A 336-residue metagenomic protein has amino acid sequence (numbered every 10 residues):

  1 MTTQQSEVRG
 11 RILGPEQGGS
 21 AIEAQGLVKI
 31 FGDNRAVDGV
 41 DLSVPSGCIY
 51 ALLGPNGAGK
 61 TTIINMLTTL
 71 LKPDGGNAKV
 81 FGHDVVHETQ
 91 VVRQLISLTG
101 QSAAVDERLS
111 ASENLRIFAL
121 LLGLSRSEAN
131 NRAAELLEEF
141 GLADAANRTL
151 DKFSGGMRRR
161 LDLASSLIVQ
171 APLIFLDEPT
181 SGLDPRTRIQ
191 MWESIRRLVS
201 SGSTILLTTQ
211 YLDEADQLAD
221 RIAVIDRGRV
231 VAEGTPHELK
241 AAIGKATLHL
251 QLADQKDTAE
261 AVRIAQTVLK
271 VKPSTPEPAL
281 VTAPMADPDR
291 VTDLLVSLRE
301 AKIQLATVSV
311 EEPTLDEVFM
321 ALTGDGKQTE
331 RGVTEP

Functional and structural regions predicted by a protein language model:
M1-V28, D325-P336: ABC-family P-loop ATPase nucleotide-binding domain
G19-A24, K29-D226, V231-A232: ABC transporter nucleotide-binding domains
K29, L42, L250-L252, A283 (+1 more regions): Preference for bulky hydrophobic residues occupying beta-strand positions in well-ordered beta-sheet regions
H83-V86, V230, Q255, M285-P288 (+1 more regions): Short, surface-exposed acidic/glycine-rich loop or hinge patches that mediate macromolecular interfaces
E88, E214, D257-T258, R290 (+1 more regions): Short phosphate-engaging motifs
A145, G155, A253, A286 (+1 more regions): Structured loop/turn residues at secondary-structure junctions
W192-M285: ABC transporter nucleotide-binding domain
K270-P336: Non-catalytic connector elements of ABC transporters
